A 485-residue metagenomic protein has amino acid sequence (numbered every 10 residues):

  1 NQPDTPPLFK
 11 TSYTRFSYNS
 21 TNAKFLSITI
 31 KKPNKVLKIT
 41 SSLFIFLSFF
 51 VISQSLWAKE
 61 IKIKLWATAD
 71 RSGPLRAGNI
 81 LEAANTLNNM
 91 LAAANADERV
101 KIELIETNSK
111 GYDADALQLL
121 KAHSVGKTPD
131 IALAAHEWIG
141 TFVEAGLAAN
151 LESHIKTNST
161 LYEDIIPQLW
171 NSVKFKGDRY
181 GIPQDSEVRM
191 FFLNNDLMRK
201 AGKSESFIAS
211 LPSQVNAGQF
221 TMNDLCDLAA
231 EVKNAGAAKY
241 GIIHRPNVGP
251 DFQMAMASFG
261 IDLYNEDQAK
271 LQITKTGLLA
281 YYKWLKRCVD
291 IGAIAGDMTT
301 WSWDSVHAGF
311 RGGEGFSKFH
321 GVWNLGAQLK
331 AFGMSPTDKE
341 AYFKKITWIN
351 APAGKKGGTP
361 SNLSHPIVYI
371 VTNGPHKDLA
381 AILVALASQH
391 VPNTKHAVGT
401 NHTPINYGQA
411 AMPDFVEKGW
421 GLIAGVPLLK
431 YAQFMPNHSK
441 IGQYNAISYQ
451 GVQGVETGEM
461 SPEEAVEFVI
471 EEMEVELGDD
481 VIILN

Functional and structural regions predicted by a protein language model:
F25, S55-T141, K156-T160, E205-S206 (+3 more regions): Conserved N-terminal structural module of periplasmic/extracytoplasmic solute-binding proteins
K59, A67, N95-E98, D290-A293 (+4 more regions): Extracytoplasmic/periplasmic substrate-recognition and gating elements
T107-Q118, E137, G218-D224, M298-R311: Short helix-initiation/N-cap motifs at beta->coil->alpha
A134-M190, R199, N223-D224, A341-P352 (+1 more regions): Hinge/lid segment of periplasmic solute-binding proteins
E152-I165, I208-G218, I261-Y281, K330-A341 (+1 more regions): Short, solvent-exposed loop/beta-turn-alpha elements that line the ligand-binding surface or hinge of extracytoplasmic
K176-D185, R189, N216-L271, G277: Extracytoplasmic/periplasmic solute-binding protein
D224-V232, D267-W303, T347, A351 (+1 more regions): Glycine-centered hinge/linker elements that transmit conformational signals in sensory and ligand-binding systems
F343-N350, A397-G454, D479-N485: Long, aromatic- and glycine/proline-rich binding clefts that accommodate carbohydrate-like moieties
